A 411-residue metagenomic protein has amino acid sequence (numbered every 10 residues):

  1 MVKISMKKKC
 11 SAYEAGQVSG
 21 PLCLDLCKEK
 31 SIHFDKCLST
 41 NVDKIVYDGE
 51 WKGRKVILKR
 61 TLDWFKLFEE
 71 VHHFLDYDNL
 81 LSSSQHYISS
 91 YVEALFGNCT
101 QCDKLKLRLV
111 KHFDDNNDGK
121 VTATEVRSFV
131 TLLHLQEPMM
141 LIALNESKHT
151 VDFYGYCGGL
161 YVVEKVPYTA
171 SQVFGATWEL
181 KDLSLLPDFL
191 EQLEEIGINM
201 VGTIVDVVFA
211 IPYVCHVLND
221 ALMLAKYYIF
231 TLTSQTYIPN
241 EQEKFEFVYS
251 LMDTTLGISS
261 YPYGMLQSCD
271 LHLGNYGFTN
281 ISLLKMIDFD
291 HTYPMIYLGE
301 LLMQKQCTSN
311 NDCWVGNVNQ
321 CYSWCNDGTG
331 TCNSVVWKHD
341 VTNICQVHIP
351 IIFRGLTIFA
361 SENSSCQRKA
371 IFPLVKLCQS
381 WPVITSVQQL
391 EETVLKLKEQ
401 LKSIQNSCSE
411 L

Functional and structural regions predicted by a protein language model:
M1, S5-K8, K36, P294 (+1 more regions): Helical subdomain adjoining the active site within ATP-dependent kinase catalytic cores
M1-H112, T131-P138, L144-K148: ATP-binding glycine-rich phosphate-binding loop
G53-V56, L62-K66, G158-L160, P167-Y168 (+1 more regions): Conserved beta-strand elements of beta-rich interaction domains across eukaryotes, especially beta-propellers
V56, H149, Y161, K285-D288: Protein kinase-like catalytic core scaffold
D63, Y168, T279, L283-K285 (+6 more regions): Activation segment
F74, S83-V130, T150-V248: Conserved structural core of kinase catalytic domains
M139, Q242-L256: Amphipathic alpha-helical segments that line or abut small-molecule/effector binding pockets and mediate allosteric
T255-M286, Y293: Catalytic-loop of the protein kinase fold
